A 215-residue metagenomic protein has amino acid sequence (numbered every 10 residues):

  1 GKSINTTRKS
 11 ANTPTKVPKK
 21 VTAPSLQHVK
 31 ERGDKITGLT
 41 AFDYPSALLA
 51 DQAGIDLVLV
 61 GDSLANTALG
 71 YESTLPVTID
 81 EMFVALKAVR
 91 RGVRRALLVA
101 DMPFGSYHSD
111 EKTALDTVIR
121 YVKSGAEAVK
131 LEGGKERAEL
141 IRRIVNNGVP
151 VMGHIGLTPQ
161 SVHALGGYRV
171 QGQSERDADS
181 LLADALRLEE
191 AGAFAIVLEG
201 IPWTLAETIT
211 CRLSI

Functional and structural regions predicted by a protein language model:
G1-I215: Alpha/beta enzyme core
